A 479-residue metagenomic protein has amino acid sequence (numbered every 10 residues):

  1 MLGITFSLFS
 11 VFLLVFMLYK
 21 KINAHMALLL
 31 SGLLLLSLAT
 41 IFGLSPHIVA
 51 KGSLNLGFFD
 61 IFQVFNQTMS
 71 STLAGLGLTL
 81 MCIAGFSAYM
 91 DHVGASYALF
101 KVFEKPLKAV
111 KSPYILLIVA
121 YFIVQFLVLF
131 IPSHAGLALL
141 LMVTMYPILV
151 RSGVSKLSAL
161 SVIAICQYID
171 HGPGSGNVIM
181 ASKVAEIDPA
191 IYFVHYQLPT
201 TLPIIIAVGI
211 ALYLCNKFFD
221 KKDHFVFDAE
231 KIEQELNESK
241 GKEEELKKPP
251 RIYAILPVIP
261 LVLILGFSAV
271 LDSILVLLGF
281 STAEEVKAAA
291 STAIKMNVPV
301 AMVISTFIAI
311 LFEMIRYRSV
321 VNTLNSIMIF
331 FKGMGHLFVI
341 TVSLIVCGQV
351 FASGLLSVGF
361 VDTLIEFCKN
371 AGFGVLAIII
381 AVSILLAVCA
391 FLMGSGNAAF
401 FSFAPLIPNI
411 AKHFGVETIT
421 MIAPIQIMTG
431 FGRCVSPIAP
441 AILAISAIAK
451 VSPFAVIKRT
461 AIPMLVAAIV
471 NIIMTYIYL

Functional and structural regions predicted by a protein language model:
M1-I4, S70-G77, K105-V119, S152-L157 (+5 more regions): Membrane-interfacial loop-to-helix junctions in multi-pass transporters
M1-Y114, G209-S239, V339-L344: N-terminal alpha-helical transmembrane segments of multi-pass membrane transport and channel/translocase proteins
I4-V11, V15, L28-S31, A39 (+4 more regions): Long, contiguous bundles of hydrophobic transmembrane helices that form the permeation core of multi-pass
A50-Y97, S291-F360: Core transmembrane alpha-helical segments of multi-pass membrane transporters/permeases
Q67, A98-K108, P147-R151, N325-H336 (+3 more regions): Short amphipathic alpha-helical coupling elements at transmembrane boundaries
T79-C82, K108-T144, V342-V350, L355 (+4 more regions): Hydrophobic alpha-helical transmembrane segments of multi-pass integral membrane proteins, predominantly secondary
K101, V110-V119, V150-V162, A190-H195 (+2 more regions): Membrane-interface alpha-helices at helix entry/exit sites of multi-pass transporters
V124-L141, Y146, R151-H195, T200 (+4 more regions): Alpha-helical transmembrane segments and, especially, the helix-loop junctions at the ends of these helices
